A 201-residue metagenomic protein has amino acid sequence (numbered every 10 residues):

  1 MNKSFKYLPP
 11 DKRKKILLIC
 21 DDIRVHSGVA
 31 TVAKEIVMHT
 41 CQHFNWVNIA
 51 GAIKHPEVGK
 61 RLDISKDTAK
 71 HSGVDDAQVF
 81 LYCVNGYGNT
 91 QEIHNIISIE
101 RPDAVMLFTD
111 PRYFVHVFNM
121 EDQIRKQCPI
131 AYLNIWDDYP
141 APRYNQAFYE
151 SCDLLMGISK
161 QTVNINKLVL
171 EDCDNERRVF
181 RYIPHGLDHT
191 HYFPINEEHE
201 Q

Functional and structural regions predicted by a protein language model:
M1-D67, E100: N-terminal subdomain of nucleotide-sugar transferases
L18, Y82, I93-F114, P129-Y132: Short N-terminal targeting/anchoring amphipathic segment
V58-G88: Conserved nucleotide-sugar phosphate-binding/catalytic loop shared by glycosyltransferases and other
L107, G157-I158: Short beta-strand scaffold positions
R125, A141-M156: A conserved, positively charged/aromatic
R125-P129, C152-D153, N175-R178: A short helix->loop->beta-strand "cap" motif at the edges of active sites that frequently abuts
Q161, G186: Carbohydrate-associated surface elements
Y192-Q201: A short helix/loop element that forms part of the nucleotide-sugar donor recognition site in Leloir-type
